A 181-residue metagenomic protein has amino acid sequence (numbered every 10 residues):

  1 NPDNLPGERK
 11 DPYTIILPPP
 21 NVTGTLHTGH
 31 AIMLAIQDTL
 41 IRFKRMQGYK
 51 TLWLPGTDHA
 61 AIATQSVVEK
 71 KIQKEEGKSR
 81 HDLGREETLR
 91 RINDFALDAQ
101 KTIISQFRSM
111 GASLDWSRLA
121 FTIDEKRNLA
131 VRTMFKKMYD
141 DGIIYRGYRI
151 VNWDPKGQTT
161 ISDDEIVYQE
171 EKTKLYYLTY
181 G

Functional and structural regions predicted by a protein language model:
N1-G181: N-terminal, positively charged nucleic-acid-binding surface of large information/translation enzymes
